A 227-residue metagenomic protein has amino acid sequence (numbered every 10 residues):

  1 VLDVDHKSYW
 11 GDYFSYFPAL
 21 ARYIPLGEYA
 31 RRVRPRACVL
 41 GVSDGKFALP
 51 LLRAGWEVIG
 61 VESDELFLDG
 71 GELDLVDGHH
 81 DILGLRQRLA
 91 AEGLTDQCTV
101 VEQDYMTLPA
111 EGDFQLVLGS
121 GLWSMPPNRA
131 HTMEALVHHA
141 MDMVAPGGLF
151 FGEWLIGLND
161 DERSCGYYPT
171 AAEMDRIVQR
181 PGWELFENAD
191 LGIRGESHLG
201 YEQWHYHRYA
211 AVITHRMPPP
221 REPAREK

Functional and structural regions predicted by a protein language model:
D12-P35: Conserved alpha-helix/loop element of class I SAM-dependent methyltransferases that forms part of the SAM/SAH-binding
S43: Conserved glycine-rich SAM-binding loop
K46, P50-M106: Class I SAM-dependent methyltransferase SAM/SAH-binding core
M106-V117: A short acidic, Gly/Pro-enriched loop at the edge of an enzyme's catalytic core that lines a small-molecule cofactor
G119-W123: A short beta-strand submotif of the Rossmann-like class I SAM-dependent methyltransferase core that lines
P126-H139: A short, conserved alpha-helix within the catalytic core of class I
G147-W154: Conserved beta-strand signature within the Rossmann-like core of class I S-adenosyl-L-methionine
Y167-R221: Class I S-adenosyl-L-methionine
